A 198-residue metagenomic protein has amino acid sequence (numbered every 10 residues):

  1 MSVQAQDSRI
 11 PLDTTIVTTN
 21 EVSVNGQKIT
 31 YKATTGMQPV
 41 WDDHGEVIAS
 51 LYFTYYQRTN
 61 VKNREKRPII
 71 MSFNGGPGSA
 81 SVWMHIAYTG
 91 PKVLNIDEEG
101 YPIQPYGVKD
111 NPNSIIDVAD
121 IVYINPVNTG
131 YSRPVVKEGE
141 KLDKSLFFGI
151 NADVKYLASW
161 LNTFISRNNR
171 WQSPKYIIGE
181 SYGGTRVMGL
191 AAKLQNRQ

Functional and structural regions predicted by a protein language model:
A5-I69, A87: Catalytic-loop region of hydrolases
H44-L51, S145-A158, Y182-M188: Phosphate/oxyanion-binding active-site loops and adjacent basic polyanion-contact surfaces
G45-F148: N-terminal cap/lid subdomain of alpha/beta-hydrolase-fold enzymes
T59, T163, K193-R197: Active-site catalytic microenvironments for nucleophilic, acid-base chemistry
G90-I96, T185, A191-Q198: A catalytic-pocket lid/entrance helix-loop region that shapes and gates access to the active site across common
Y131, G179-A192: Glycine-rich nucleophile elbow surrounding the catalytic serine of serine-hydrolase chemistry
R167-Q172, Q195-Q198: Secondary-structure transition/capping motifs at alpha-helix termini and the adjoining loop/turn into the next element
N169-Y182: Alpha/beta-hydrolase fold nucleophile elbow
